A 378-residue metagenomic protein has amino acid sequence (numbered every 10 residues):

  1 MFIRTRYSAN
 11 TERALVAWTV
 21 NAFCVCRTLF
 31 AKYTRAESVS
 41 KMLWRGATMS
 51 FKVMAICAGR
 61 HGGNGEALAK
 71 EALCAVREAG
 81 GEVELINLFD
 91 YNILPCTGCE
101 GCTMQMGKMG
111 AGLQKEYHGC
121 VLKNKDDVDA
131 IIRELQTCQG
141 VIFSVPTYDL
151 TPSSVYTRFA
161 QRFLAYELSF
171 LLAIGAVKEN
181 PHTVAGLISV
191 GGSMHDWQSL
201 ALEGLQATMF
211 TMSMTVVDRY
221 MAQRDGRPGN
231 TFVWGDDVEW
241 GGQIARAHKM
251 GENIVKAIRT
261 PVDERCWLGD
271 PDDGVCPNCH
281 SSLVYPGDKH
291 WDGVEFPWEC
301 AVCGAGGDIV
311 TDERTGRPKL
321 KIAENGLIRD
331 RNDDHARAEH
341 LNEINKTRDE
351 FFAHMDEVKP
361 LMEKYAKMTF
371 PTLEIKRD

Functional and structural regions predicted by a protein language model:
S8-F30, E37-V39: Intrinsically disordered, low-complexity segments enriched in serine/proline and basic residues
L43-V145, L150-A165, A245, M250 (+2 more regions): N-terminal beta1-alpha1-beta2 submodule of the flavodoxin-like/Rossmannoid cofactor-binding fold
I86-T97, Y220-G235: Short connector loops at secondary-structure junctions
P146-D149, V190-D196, D237-V238: Flexible, glycine/proline-enriched loop segments at strand-loop-helix junctions that form or flank small-ligand binding
S154-V155, L171-Y220: Short, glycine-/small-residue-rich phosphate/pyrophosphate-handling segment
R224-K249, T260, E264: Beta-strand/loop-alpha-helix module characteristic of Rossmann-like adenine-cofactor folds
